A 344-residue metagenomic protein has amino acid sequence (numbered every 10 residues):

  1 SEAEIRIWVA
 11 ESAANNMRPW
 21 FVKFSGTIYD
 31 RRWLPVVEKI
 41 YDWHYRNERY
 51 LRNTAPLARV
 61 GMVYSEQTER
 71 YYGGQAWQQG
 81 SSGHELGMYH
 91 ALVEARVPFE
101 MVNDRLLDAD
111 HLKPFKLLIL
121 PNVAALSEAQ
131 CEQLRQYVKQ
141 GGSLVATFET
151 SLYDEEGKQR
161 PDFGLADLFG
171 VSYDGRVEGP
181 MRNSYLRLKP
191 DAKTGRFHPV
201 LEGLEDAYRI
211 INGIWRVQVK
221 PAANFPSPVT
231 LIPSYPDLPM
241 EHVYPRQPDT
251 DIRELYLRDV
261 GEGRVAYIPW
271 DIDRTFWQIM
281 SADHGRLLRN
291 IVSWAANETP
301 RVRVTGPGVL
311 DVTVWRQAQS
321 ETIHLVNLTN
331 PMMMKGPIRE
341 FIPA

Functional and structural regions predicted by a protein language model:
S1-A344: Carbohydrate-binding surfaces of carbohydrate-active enzymes
